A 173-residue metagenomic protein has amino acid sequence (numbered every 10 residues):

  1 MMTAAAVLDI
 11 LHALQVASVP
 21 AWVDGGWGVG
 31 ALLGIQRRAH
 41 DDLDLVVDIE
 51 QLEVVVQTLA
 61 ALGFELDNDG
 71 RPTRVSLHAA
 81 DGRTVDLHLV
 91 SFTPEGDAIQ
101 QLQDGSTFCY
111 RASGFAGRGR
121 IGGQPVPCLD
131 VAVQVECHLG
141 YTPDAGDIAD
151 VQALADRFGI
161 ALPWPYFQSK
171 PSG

Functional and structural regions predicted by a protein language model:
M1-G173: Compositionally biased terminal segments of proteins
